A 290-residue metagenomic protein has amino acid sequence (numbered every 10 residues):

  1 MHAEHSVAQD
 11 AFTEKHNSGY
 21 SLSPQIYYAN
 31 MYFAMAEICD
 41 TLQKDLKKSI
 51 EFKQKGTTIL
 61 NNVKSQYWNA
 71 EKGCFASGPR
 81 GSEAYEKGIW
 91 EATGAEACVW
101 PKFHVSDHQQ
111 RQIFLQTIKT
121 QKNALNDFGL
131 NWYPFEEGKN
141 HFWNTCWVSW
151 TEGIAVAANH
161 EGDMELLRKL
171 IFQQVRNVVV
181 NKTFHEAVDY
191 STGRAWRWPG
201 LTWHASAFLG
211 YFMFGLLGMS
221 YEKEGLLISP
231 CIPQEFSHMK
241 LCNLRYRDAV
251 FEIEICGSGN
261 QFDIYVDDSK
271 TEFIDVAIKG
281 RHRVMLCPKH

Functional and structural regions predicted by a protein language model:
M1-Y20, N61-V148, K169-T192, L217 (+1 more regions): Extended glycan-interaction surfaces of carbohydrate-active proteins
H16, Y20-S23, K44, K48-E51 (+3 more regions): Conserved aromatic-histidine-acidic binding/catalytic patches
G19-N30, G88-T93, T145-G153, G162 (+1 more regions): Aromatic- and histidine-enriched alpha-helix N-cap/loop-to-helix transition segments that scaffold the rims
L22-Y67: Active-site neighborhood of glycoside hydrolase catalytic domains
I26-D45, A95-H108, E152-M164, Y211-S220: Well-ordered alpha-helical scaffold segments within catalytic/enzyme domains
F33-I38, G56, N62, K87-A97 (+4 more regions): C-terminal extensions
S49, G56, Q110-R111, L166-L167: Solenoid-repeat scaffolds in large eukaryotic assemblies
V156-H290: Non-catalytic C-terminal accessory modules of carbohydrate-active enzymes
